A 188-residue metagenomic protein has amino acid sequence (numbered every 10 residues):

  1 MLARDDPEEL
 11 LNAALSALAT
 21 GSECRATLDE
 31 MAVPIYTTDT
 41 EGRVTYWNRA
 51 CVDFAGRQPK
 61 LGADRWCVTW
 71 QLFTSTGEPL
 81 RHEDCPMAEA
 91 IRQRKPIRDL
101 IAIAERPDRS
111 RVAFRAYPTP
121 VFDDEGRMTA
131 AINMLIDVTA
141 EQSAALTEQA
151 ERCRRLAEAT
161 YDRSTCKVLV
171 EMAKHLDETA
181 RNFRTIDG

Functional and structural regions predicted by a protein language model:
L2, G126-V138: PAS-family sensory domains
L15-T38: Sensory modules in modular signal-transduction proteins
I35, V44-T45: Conserved hydrophobic beta-strand signature of PAS-family and PAS-like sensory domains
E41-R43, D53: PAS/PAS-like sensory domains across diverse signaling proteins
N48-V52: N-terminal capping loop/helix in small sensory signaling domains highlighted by a polar->aromatic N-x2-3-F motif
P59-D108: Terminal output helix/cap of sensory domains in signal transduction proteins
P86, E105, A116-T119, M134: PAS-family sensory domains
